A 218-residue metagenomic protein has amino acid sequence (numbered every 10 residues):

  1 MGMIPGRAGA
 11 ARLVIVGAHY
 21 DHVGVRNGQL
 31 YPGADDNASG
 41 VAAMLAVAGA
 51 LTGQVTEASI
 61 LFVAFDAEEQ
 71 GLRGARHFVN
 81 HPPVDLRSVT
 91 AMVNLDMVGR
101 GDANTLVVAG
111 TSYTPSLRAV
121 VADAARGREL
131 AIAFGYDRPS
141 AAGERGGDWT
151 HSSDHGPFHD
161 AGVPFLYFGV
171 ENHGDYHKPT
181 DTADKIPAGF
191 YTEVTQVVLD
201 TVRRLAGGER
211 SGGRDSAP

Functional and structural regions predicted by a protein language model:
M1-I4, G135: A non-catalytic alpha/beta surface segment that caps or lines the substrate-entry region of metallo-dependent hydrolase
G2, V16-G71, V198: Alpha-helical metal-binding/catalytic segments enriched in His/Glu/Asp
G6-L13: Proline/glycine-enriched tight loop/beta-turn segments at coil->beta junctions that connect or precede beta-strands
G9, V55-T56, F65-Y167: Metal-dependent peptidase/peptidase-like ectodomains
H19-V23, D96-R100, E171-G174: Short connector loops/turns at beta-strand edges and beta->alpha or beta->beta junctions
N27-N37, A50, A64-F65, A103-T111 (+2 more regions): Second-shell loop/turn segments in exported
V41-G49, R76, A119-D123, G156 (+3 more regions): Solvent-exposed, polar/charged alpha-helical surfaces in well-ordered, non-transmembrane soluble domains, broadly
G49, G169, H173-P218: His/Asp/Glu-rich mid-to-C-terminal helical/loop segments that flank catalytic regions of hydrolases
